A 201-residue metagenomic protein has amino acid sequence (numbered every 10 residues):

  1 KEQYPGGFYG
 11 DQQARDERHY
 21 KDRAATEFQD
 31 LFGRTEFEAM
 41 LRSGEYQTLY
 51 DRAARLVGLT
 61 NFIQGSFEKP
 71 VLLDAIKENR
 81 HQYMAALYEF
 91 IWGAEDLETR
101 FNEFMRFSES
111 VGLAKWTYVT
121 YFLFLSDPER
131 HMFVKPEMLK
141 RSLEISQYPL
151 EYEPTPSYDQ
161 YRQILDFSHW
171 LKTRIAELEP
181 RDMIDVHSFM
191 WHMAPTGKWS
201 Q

Functional and structural regions predicted by a protein language model:
K1-G112, P128-Q201: An N-terminal alpha-helical hairpin/helix-loop-helix interaction module that forms a charged, gly/pro-flexible surface
V119-F122: Conserved beta-strand->loop/alpha-helix structural units within folded catalytic cores of enzymes with alpha/beta
L125: Short Ser/Thr-interspersed hydrophobic loop/turn segments at strand-loop and sheet-helix junctions that line or gate
